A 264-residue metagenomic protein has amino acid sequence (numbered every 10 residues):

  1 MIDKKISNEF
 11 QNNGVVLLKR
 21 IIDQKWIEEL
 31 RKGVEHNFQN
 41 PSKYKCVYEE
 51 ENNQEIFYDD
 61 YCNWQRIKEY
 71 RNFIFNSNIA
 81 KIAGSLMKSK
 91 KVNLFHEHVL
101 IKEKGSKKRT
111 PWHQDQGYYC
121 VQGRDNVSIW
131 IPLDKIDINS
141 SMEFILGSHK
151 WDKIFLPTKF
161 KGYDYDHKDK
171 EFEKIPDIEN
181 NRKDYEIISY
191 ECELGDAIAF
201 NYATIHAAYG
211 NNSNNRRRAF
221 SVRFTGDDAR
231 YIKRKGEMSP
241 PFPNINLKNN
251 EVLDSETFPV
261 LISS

Functional and structural regions predicted by a protein language model:
M1-N13, K19-W112, Y118-C120, K235 (+2 more regions): Non-heme Fe(II)-dependent double-stranded beta-helix
N40, Y44-N52, P157-F160, L194-A199 (+1 more regions): Non-heme Fe(II)/2-oxoglutarate
I79, S89, K104-K107, K135-I138 (+3 more regions): Short, charged/polar surface micro-motifs in flexible loops or helix N-caps
K90-V92, H96-E97, K108-T110, D125-I131 (+2 more regions): Generic beta-strand structural signal
H98, Q114, I131-K135, L146: Short, structured patches in soluble enzyme cores that scaffold and shape functional sites
D115-G117, N126, A207-N211: Glycine-rich phosphate/pyrophosphate-binding beta-alpha loops
C120-D137, E191-C192, A199, R223-G226: Short, conserved beta-strand element in jelly-roll/cupin
I138-I205: Double-stranded beta-helix
